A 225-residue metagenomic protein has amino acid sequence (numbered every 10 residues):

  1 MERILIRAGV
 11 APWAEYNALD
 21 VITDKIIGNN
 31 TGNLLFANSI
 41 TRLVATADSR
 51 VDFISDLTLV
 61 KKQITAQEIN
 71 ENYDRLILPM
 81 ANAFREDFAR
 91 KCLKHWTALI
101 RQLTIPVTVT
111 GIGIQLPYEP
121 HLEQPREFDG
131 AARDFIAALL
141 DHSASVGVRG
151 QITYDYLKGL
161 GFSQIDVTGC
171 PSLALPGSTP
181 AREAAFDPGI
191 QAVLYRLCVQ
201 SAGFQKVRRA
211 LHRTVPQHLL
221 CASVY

Functional and structural regions predicted by a protein language model:
M1-Y225: Active-site anion-handling motifs in enzyme catalytic cores
